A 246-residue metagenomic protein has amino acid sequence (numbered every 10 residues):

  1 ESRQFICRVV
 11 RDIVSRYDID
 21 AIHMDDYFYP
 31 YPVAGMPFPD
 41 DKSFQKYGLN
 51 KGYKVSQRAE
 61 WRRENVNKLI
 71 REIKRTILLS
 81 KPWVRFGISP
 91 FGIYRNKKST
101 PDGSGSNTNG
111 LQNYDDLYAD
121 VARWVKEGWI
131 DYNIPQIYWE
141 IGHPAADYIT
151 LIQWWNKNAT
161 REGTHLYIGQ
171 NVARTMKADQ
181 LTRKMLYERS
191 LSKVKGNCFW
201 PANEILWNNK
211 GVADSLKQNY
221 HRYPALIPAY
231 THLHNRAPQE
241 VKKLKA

Functional and structural regions predicted by a protein language model:
E1-W129, Y138: Polysaccharide-binding and catalytic clefts of secreted carbohydrate-active enzymes
R16, E72-S80, R123, E127 (+6 more regions): Alpha-helical structural signal in soluble globular domains
I19, I130, V194, P238-V241: Core-facing hydrophobic residues within beta-strands of well-ordered domains
I22-M24, F86-I88, N133-P135, L166-Q170 (+1 more regions): Hydrophobic faces of well-ordered beta-strands that scaffold small-molecule active sites in alpha/beta enzyme cores
F28-P30, G92-R95, Y138-G142, V172-T175 (+1 more regions): Solvent-exposed loop/turn segments at secondary-structure junctions within structured extracellular/periplasmic domains
T108-V125, P144-A159, Q180-M185: Alpha-helical scaffolding within the catalytic cores of extracellular/periplasmic polymer-degrading hydrolases
V172-K195: C-terminal structured "cap/appendage" subdomains that terminate the fold
G211-A246: Pro/Thr/Ser/Gly-rich low-complexity, intrinsically disordered linker/stalk tracts
